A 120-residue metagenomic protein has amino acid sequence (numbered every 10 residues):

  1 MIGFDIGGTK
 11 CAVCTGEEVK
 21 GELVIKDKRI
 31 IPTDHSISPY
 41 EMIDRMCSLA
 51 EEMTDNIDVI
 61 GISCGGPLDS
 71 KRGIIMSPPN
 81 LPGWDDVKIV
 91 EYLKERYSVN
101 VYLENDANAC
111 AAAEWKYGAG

Functional and structural regions predicted by a protein language model:
M1-E41, I74-I75: Short glycine-rich, Thr/Ser-proximal phosphate-binding strand/loop in the N-terminal lobe of ATP-dependent enzymes
T9, G65-L68: Short glycine-rich anion-binding loops that position phosphate/pyrophosphate groups of nucleotides and phosphorylated
A12, N56-I57: Short acidic/polar alpha-helix capping motifs at helix-coil junctions
G16-E17, E51, A112: Residues within alpha-helical segments
G21, T54-D55, R96-Y97: Short helix-capping segments at alpha-helix termini
H35-C47, D58-I60, P67-G120: Glycine-rich phosphate-binding loop and adjoining helix at the ATP-binding site of ATP-dependent phosphoryl-transfer
S48-T54: Aromatic- and Gly/Pro-enriched, solvent-exposed loop/edge beta-strand patches characteristic of beta-rich domains
